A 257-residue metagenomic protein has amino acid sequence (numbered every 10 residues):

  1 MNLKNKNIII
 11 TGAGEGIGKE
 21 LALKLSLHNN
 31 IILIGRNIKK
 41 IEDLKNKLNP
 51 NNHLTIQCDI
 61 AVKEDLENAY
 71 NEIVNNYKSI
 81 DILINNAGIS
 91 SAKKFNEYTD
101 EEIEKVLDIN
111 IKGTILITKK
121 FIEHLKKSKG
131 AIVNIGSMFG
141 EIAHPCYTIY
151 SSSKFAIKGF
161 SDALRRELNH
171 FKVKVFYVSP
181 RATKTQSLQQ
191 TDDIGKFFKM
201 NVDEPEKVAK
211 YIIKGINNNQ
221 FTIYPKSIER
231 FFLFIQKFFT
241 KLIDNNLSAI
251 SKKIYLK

Functional and structural regions predicted by a protein language model:
G12-E15: Conserved glycine-rich cofactor-binding loop
N29-D43: Conserved glycine-rich Rossmann-like NAD(P)H-binding loop of the short-chain dehydrogenase/reductase
C58-N68, D100: The beta1-alpha1 cofactor-binding region of Rossmann-like NAD(H)/NADP(H)-dependent oxidoreductases
K94-F95, T99-L107: Substrate-binding pocket helix/loop in short-chain dehydrogenase/reductase
T118, S153: Active-site helix of classical SDR
S137: Residue(s) in the substrate-gating loop at a strand-loop-helix junction that position the organic substrate next
N169-S227: SDR active-site lid
